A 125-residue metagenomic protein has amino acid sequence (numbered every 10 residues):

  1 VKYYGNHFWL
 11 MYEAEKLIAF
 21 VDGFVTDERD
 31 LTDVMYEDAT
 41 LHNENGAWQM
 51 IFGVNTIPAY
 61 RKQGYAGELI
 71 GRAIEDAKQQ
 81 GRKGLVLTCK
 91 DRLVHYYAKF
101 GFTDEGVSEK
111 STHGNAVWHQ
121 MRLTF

Functional and structural regions predicted by a protein language model:
V1-G5: Short loop/turn motifs at secondary-structure junctions and domain boundaries
H7-V21: Conserved beta-hairpin
F20-V54, R61, S111-W118: Conserved acyl-donor/pantetheine-binding loop and adjacent beta-alpha core of acyl/acetyltransferases and related
Y60-R72: Conserved acetyl-CoA pyrophosphate-binding loop and the N-cap/start of the following alpha-helix in GNAT-like
I70, A77-K90: Conserved GNAT acetyl-CoA-binding A-motif
K90-D91, F100, K110-F125: C-terminal "cap" of GNAT-fold acetyltransferases
